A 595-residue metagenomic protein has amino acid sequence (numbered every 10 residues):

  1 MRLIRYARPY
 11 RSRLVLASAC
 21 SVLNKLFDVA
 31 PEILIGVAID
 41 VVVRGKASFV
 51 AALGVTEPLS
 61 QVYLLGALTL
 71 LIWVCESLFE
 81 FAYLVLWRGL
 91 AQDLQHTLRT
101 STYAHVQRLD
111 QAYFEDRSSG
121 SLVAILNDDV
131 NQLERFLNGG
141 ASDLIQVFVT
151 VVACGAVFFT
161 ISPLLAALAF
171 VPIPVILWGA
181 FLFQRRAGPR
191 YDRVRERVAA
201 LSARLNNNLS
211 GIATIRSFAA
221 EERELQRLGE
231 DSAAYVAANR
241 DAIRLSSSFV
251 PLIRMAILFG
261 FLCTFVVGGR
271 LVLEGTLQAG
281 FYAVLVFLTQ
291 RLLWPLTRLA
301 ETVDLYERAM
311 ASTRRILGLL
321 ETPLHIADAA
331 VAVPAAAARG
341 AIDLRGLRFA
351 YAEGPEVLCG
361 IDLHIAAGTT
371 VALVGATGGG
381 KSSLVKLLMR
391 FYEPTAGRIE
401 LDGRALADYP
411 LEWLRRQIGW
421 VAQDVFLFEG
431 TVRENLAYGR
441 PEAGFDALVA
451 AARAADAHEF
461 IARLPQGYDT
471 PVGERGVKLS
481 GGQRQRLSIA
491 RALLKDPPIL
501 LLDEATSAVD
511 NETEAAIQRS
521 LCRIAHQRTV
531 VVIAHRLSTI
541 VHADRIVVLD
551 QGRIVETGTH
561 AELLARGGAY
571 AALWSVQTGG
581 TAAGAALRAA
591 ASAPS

Functional and structural regions predicted by a protein language model:
I4, R8-S12, Q111-A112, D128-L137 (+9 more regions): An intracellular "coupling" helix at the cytosolic face of ABC transporter transmembrane type-1 domains
L14-L78, F159-L164, L262, V266 (+1 more regions): Transmembrane helix-loop-helix hairpins at lipid-water interfaces of multipass membrane proteins, especially the type-1
L16-L23, G139-R193, T264-Q278, W294: Transmembrane helices of ABC transporter permease
A19-C20, F27-D40, I72-S119, V123-N127 (+10 more regions): Juxtamembrane helix-loop junctions of ABC transporter transmembrane domains
V106, L228, I316, L344-G346: Conserved catalytic Walker-motif region of ABC-type ATPase nucleotide-binding domains
V157-V171, D241, L245-R314, L319-L320: Helix-loop-helix
A335-S595: ABC-type nucleotide-binding domain
